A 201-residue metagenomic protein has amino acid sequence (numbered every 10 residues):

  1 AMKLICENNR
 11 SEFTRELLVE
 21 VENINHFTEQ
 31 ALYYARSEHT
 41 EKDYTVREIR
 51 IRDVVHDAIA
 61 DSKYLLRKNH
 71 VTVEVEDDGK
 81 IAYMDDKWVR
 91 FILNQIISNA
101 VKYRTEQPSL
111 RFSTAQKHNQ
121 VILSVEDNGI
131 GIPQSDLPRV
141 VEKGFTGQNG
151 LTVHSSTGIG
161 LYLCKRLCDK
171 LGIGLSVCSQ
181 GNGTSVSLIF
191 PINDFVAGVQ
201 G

Functional and structural regions predicted by a protein language model:
V19-I24: Short alpha-helical segment of the dimerization/phosphotransfer core of two-component systems
H39-Y44, D77, I81-M84: Conserved micro-motifs of the catalytic ATP-binding
A100-V101: Short helix-loop "hinge" at the ATP-lid/N-box region of the Bergerat-fold HATPase_c
Q107-N119: Short beta-strand/loop element within the Bergerat-fold HATPase_c
D127: Acidic ATP/Mg2+-coordinating residue in the GHKL
I132-F145: Short conserved segment of the HATPase_c
